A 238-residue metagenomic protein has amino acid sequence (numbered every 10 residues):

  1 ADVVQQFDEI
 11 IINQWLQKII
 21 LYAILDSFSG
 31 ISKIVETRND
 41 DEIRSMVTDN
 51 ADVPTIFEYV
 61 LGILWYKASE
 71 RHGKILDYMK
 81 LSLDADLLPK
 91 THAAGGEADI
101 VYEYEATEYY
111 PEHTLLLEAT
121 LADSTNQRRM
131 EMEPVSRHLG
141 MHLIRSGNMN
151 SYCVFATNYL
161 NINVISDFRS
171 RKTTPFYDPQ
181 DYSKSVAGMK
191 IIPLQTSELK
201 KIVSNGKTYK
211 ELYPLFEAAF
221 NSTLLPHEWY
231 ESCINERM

Functional and structural regions predicted by a protein language model:
A1-E9: Mixed-charge (acidic/basic) macromolecular-recognition segments
E9, N13-M238: Catalytic core segments in nucleotide and nucleic-acid processing enzymes
